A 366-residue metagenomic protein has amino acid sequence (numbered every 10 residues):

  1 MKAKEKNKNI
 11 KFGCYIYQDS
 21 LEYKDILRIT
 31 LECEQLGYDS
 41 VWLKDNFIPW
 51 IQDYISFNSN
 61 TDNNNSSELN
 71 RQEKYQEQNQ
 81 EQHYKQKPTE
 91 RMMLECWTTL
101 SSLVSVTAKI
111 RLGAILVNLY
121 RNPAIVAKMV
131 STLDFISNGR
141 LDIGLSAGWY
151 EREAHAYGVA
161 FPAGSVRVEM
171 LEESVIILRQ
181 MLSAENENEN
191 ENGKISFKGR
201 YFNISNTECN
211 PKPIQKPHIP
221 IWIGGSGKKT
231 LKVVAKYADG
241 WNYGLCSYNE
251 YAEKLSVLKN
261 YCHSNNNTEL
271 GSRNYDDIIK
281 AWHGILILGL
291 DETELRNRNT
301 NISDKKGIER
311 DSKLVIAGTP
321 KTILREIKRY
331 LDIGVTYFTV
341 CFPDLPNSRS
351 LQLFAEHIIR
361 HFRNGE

Functional and structural regions predicted by a protein language model:
M1-E366: Active-site-adjacent structural elements that line small-molecule/cofactor binding pockets in enzymes
